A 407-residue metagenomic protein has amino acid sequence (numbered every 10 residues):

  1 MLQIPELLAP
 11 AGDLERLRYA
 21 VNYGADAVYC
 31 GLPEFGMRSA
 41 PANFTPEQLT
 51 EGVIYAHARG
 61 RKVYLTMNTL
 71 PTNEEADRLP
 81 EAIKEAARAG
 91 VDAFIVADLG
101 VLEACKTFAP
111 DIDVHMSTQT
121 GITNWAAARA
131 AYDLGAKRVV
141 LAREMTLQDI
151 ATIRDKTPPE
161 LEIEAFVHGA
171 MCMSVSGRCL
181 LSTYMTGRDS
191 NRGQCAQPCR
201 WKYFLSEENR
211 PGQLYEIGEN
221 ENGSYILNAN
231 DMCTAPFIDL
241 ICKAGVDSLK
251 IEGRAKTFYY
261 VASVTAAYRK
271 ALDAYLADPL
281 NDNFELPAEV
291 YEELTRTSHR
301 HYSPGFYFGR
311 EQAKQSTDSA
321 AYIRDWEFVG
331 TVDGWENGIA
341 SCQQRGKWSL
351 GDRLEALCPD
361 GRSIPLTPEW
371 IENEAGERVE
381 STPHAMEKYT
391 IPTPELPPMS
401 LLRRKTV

Functional and structural regions predicted by a protein language model:
M1-N22, A27-E34, V53, R59-T69 (+6 more regions): Surface-exposed amphipathic alpha-helical tracts and adjacent flexible/coil segments at the periphery of soluble enzymes
R38-H57: Glycine-rich, positively charged N-terminal anion/phosphate-binding segment
A40, T118-I122, L141, Y225: Alpha-helix capping and helix-loop boundary segments enriched in small/acidic/polar residues
T50, V63, A82, V96-A97: Phosphodiester-processing cores and adjacent nucleic acid-binding clamps
D77, I112-T123: Gly/Gly-Pro- and Ser/Thr-rich, intrinsically disordered tail segments characteristic of DNA damage-repair and tolerance
G100-V101: Alpha-helix capping/helix-boundary segments
